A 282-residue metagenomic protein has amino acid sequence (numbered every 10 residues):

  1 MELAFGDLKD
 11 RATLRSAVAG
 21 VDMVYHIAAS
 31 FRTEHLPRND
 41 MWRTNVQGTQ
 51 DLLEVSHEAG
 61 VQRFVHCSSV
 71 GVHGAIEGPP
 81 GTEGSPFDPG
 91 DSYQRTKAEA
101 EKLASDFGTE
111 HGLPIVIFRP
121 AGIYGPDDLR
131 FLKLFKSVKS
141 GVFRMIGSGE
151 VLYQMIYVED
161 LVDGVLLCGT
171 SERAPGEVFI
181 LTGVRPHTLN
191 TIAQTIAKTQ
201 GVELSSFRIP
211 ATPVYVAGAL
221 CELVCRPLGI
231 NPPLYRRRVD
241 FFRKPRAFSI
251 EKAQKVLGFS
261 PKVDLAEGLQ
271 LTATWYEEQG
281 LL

Functional and structural regions predicted by a protein language model:
M1, F5-Q47, V55, V70-A75: NAD(P)H-binding glycine-rich loop region in Rossmannoid oxidoreductase-like domains and their noncatalytic homologs
T44-T49, V65-S68, T96-K97, Q154: Short alpha-helix in the Rossmann-fold core of NAD(P)-dependent oxidoreductases
D51-Y93: Conserved Rossmann-fold NAD(P)-dependent oxidoreductase catalytic core, especially the SDR/UDP-sugar
H73-G74, L113-L132: Flexible, glycine-rich beta-alpha linker
G90-R119: Active-site Tyr-X1-5-Lys
E99, D128-K133, I146-G169, G176-E177 (+1 more regions): Substrate-positioning beta->alpha
L167-L234, I250, A266, Q270-L271 (+1 more regions): Mid/C-terminal beta-alpha module of Rossmann-like enzyme folds, strongest in SDR-family dehydrogenases/epimerases
